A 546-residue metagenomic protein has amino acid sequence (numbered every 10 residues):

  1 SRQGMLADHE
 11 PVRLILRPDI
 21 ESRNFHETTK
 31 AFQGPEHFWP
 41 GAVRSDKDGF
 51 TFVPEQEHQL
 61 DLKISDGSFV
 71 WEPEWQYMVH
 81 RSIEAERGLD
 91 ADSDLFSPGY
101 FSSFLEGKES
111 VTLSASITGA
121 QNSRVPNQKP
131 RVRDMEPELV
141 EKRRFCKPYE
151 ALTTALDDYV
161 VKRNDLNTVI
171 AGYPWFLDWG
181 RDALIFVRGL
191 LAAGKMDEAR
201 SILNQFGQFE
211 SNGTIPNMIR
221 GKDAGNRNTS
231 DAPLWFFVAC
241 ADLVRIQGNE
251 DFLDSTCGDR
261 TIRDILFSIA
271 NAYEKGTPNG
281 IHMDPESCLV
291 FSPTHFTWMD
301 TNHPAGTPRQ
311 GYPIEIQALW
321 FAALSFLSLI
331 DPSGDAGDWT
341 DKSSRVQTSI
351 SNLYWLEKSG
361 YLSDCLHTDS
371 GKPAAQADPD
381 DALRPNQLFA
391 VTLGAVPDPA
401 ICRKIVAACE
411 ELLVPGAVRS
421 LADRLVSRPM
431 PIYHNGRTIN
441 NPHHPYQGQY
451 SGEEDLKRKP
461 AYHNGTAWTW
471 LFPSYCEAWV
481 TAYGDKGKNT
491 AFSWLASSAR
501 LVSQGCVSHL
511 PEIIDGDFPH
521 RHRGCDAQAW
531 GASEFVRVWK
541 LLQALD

Functional and structural regions predicted by a protein language model:
S1-D546: Acidic, mature catalytic/reactive cores of soluble proteins
